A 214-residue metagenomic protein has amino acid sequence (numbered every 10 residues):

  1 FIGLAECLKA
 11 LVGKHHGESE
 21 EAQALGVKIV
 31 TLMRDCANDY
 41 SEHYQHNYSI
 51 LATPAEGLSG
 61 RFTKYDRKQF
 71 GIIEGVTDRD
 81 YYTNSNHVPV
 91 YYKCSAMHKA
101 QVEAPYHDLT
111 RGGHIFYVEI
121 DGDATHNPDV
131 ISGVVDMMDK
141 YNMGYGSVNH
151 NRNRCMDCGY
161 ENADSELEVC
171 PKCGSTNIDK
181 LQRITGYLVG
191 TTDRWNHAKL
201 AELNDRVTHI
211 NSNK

Functional and structural regions predicted by a protein language model:
F1-K214: Long, C-terminal-biased catalytic regions of enzyme "large/alpha" subunits
